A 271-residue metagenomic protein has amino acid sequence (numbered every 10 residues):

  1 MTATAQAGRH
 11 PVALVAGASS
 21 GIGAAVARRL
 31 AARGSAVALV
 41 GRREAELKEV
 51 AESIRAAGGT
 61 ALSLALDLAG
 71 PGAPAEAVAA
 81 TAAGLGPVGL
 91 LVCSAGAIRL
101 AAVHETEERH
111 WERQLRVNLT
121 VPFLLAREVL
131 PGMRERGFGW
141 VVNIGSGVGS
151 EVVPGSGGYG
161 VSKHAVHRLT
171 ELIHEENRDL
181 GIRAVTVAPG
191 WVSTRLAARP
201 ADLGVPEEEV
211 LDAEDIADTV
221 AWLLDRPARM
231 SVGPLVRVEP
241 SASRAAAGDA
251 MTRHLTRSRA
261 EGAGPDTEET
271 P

Functional and structural regions predicted by a protein language model:
S19-S20: Conserved glycine-rich cofactor-binding loop
S35-E49: Conserved glycine-rich Rossmann-like NAD(P)H-binding loop of the short-chain dehydrogenase/reductase
A65-E76, E108: The beta1-alpha1 cofactor-binding region of Rossmann-like NAD(H)/NADP(H)-dependent oxidoreductases
A102-V103, H110-L115: Substrate-binding pocket helix/loop in short-chain dehydrogenase/reductase
A126, S162: Active-site helix of classical SDR
S146: Residue(s) in the substrate-gating loop at a strand-loop-helix junction that position the organic substrate next
L180-I182, T186-V187, D202-A246: C-terminal helical subdomain
